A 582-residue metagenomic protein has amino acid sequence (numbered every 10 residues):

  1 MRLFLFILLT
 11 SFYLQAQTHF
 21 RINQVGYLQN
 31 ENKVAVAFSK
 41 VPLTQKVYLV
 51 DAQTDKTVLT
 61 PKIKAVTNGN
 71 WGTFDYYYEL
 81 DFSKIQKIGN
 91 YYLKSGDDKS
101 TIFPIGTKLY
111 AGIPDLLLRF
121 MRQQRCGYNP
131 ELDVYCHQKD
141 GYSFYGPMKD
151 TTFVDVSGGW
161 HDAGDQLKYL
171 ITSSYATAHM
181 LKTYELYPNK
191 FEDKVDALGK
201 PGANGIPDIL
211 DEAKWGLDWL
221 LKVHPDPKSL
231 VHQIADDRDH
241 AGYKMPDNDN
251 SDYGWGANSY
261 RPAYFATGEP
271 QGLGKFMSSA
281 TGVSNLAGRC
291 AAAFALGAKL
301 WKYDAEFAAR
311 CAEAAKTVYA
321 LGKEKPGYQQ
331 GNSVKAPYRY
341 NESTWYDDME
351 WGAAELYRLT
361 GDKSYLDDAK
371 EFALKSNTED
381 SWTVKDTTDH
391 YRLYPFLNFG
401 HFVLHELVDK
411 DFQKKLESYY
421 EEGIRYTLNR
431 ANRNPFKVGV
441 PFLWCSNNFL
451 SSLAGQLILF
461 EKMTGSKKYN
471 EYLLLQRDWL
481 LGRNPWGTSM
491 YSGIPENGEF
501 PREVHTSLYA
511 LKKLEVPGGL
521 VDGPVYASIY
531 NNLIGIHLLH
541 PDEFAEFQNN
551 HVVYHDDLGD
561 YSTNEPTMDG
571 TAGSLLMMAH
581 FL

Functional and structural regions predicted by a protein language model:
M1-Q17: Bacterial Sec-dependent N-terminal signal peptides
Q17-V25: Short, compositionally biased P/S/T/A/G/V-rich stretches that sit at domain boundaries
Q24-T101, T107, R122-A178, T183 (+8 more regions): Aromatic (Trp/Tyr) and acidic
L198-I209: Acidic, glycine-anchored loop motifs typical of Ca2+
I209-I234: Carboxylate/His-rich catalytic cores and anion/metal-binding grooves
Y319-A320, G327: Hydrophobic, small-residue-rich alpha-helical packing segments that form membrane-like cores
G331-E342, T383-Y391, P435-W444, G493: Acidic, Ser/Thr-rich low-complexity linear motifs
L374-E379: Solenoid-like repeat scaffolds
